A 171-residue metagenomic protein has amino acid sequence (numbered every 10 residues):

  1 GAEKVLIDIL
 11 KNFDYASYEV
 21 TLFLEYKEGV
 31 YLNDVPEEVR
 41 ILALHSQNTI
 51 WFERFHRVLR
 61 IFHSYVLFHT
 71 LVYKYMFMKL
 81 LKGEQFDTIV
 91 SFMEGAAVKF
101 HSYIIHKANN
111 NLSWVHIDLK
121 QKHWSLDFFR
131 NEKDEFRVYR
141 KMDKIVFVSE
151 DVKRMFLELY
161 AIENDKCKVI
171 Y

Functional and structural regions predicted by a protein language model:
G1-I7: A short, glycine/small-residue-rich beta-strand->loop->alpha-helix junction that serves as a flexible
A2, S91-M93, F147-S149: Replace "coordinates the UDP/GDP/TDP-sugar" with "coordinates nucleotide-activated sugar donors
N12, A16-F62, V152: N-terminal strand-loop element at the rim of the active site of nucleotide-sugar-dependent glycosyltransferases
Y15, Y103-A108, E132, F136-K141 (+1 more regions): Short, conserved loop/helix-junction motifs that constitute active-site signature segments in enzyme catalytic cores
T70-L81, D87-N109: An aromatic- and histidine-rich active-site surface loop
Y75-Q85, V115, F128-F147: Membrane-proximal helix-turn-helix segments that form the acceptor-binding/catalytic region of lipid-linked
G95-K99, N109-F128: A short, histidine- and acid-enriched strand-loop-helix "catalytic/donor-clamping" loop that lines the nucleotide-sugar
K99-H101, K141-C167: A short, active-site helix/loop in glycosyltransferases that binds the activated sugar's phosphate group
